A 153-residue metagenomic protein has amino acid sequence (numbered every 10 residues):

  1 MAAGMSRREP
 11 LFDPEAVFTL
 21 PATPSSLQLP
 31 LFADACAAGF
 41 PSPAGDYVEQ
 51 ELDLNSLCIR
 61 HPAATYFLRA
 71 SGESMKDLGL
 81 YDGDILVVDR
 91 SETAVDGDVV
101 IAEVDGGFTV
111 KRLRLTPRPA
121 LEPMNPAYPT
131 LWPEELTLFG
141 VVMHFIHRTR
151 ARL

Functional and structural regions predicted by a protein language model:
M1-K76, G107-F108, L115-A120, L131 (+1 more regions): Short, positionally conserved secondary-structure boundary motifs
G83-D84, D98: Structural motif
V87-V88, I101: Hydrophobic beta-strand signal
D98-V100, V110-L115: Short beta-strand-centered aromatic/proline hotspots
N125-L131: Flexible, small-/acidic-enriched active-site or ligand-binding loops
W132-G140: Short, solvent-exposed charged binding patches
